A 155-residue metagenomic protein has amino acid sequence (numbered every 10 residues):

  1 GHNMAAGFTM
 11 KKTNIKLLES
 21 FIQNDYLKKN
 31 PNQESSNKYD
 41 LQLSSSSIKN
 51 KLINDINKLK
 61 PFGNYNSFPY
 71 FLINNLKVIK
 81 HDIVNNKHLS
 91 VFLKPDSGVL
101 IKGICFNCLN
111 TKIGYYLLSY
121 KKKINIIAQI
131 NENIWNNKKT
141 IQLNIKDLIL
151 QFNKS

Functional and structural regions predicted by a protein language model:
H2-S155: Acidic, two-metal ion nucleic-acid-processing modules in DNA metabolism proteins
